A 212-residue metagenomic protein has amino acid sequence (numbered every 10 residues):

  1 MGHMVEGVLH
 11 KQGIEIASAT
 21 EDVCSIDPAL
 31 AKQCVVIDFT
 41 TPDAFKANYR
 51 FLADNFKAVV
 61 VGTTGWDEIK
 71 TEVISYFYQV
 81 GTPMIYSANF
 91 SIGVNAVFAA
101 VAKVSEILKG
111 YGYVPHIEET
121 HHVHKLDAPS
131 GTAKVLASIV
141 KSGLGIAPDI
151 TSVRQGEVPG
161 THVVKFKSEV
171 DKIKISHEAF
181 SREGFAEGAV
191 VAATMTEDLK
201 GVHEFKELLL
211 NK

Functional and structural regions predicted by a protein language model:
G2-P28, T41, G110-K212: C-terminal substrate-binding/catalytic lobe of Rossmann-fold NAD(P)-dependent oxidoreductases
H10, A53, Y78, K109: Anion (oxyanion) recognition and catalysis
I16, V59-V60, M84: Hydrophobic beta-strand scaffold residues
S25-Q33, S75-Y76: Short amphipathic alpha-helix with an adjacent loop that forms part of the alpha/beta core around
A29-A47, K57-V61: Rossmann-like NAD(P)-binding element
K32, Q79-T82, I146: A short helix-to-beta-strand connector/capping loop
D43-K46, R50, T63-E106: Rossmann-fold NAD(P)-binding glycine/threonine-rich loop
